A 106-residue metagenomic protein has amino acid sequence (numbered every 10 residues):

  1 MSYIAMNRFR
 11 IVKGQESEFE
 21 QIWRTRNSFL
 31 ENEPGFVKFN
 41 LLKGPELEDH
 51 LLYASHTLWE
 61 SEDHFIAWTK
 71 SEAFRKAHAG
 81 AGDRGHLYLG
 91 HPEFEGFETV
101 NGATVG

Functional and structural regions predicted by a protein language model:
M1-I4, E16: Short amphipathic alpha-helical segments, especially helix-boundary/capping motifs
S2-Y3, N40-L52, A79-G106: Glycine-rich beta-strand-turn "strand-cap" elements at beta-sheet edges
Y3-R10, N40-S71: Short, well-ordered beta-strand segments in beta-rich or mixed alpha/beta enzyme and ligand-binding folds
I11-F19: Short, surface-exposed ligand-recognition loops at beta-strand->loop->(often short) alpha-helix junctions that present
Q15-E16, N27-S28, K43-E46: Intrinsically disordered, low-complexity segments enriched in polar/charged residues with Gly/Pro, especially when
S17, D63-F65, G102: Residue-level signal for secondary-structure boundary sites
T25-V37, L58-E95: An amphipathic, aromatic/His-enriched active-site/gating alpha helix that lines ligand/cofactor pockets
